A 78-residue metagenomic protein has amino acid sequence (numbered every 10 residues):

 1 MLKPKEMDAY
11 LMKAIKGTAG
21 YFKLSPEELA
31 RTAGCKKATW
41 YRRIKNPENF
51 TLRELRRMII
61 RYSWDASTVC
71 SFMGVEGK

Functional and structural regions predicted by a protein language model:
M1-L24, E28: A short, Lys/Arg-rich alpha-helix, primarily the initiator
G20, R31, I60: Alpha-helical residues within the helix-turn-helix
S25, K36-K37, T51, D65: Short coil turns linking two alpha-helices in DNA-binding domains
E28, T39, T68: Residues in the helix-turn-helix
G34-F50: Recognition helix of helix-turn-helix/homeodomain-like DNA-binding domains that insert into the DNA major groove
I44, E54, M73: DNA major-groove recognition helix of helix-turn-helix
R53-T68: DNA major-groove recognition helix of helix-turn-helix/homeodomain DNA-binding modules
V69-K78: Short amphipathic recognition helices of helix-turn-helix/homeodomain-type DNA-binding modules
